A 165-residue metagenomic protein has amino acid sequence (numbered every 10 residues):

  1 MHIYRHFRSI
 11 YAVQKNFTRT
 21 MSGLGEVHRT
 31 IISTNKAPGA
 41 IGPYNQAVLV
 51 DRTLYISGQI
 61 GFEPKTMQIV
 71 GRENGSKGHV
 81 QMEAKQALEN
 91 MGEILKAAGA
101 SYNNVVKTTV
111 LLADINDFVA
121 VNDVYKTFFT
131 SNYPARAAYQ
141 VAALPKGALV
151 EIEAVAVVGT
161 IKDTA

Functional and structural regions predicted by a protein language model:
H2-A165: Short, polar/acidic, helix-capping and beta-turn segments at strand->helix junctions that line the mouths
